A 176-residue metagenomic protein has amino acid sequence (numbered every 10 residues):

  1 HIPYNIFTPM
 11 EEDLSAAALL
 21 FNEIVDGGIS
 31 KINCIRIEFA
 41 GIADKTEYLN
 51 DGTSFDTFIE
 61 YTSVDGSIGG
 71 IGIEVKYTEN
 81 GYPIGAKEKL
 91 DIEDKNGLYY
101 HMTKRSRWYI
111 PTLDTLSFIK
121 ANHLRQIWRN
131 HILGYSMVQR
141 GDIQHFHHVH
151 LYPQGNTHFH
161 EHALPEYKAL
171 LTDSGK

Functional and structural regions predicted by a protein language model:
H1-C34, N50: Nuclease catalytic cores
K31-G66: Active-site metal-binding core of divalent-cation-utilizing nuclease and nuclease-like domains
I42-K45, V64, K76-N80, G134 (+1 more regions): Short, solvent-exposed loop/turn segments at secondary-structure junctions
T57-Y61, G69-E79, N130: Conserved catalytic cores of phosphodiester-cleaving nucleases, focusing on short active-site segments
G72-E74, H147-Q154: Extended hydrophobic secondary-structure segments that form protein cores and membrane-embedded regions
G81-H148: Acidic, metal/cofactor-coordinating or nucleic-acid-engaging core segments within structured domains
P83-G85, H131, T157-E166: A short acidic (Asp/Glu
H162-K176: Polybasic (Lys/Arg-rich)
